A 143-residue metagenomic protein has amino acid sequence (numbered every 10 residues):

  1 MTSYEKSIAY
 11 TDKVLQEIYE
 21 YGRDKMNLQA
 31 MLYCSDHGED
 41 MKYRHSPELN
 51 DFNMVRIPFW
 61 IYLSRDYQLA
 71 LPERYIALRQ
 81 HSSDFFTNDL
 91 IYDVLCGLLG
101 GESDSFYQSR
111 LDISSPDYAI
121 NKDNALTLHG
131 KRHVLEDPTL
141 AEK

Functional and structural regions predicted by a protein language model:
M1-K143: Catalytic domains that recognize anionic headgroups
